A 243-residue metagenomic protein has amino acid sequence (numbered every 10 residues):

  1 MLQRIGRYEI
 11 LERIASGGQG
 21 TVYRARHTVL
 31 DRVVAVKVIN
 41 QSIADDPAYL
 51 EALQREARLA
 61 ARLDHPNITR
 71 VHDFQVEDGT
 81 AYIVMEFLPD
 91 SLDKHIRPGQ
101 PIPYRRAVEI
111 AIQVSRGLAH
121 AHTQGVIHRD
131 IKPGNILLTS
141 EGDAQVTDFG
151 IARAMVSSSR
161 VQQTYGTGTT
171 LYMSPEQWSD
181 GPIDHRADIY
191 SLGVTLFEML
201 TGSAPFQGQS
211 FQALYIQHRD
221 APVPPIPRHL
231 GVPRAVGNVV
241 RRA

Functional and structural regions predicted by a protein language model:
N40-R62: AlphaC helix of the eukaryotic protein kinase fold
F74: Activation-segment/catalytic-loop signature of the eukaryotic protein kinase fold
D78-S91: Conserved short submotifs of the Hanks-type protein kinase catalytic core that shape the nucleotide-binding pocket
L92-I102: AlphaC helix of the protein kinase catalytic domain
I110-A111: Activation segment signature within eukaryotic-like protein kinase domains
R116-V126: Protein kinase catalytic-loop region centered on the HRD/HxD motif
L118, L137, L171-A243: C-terminal lobe helix-coil module of Hanks-type protein kinase domains
